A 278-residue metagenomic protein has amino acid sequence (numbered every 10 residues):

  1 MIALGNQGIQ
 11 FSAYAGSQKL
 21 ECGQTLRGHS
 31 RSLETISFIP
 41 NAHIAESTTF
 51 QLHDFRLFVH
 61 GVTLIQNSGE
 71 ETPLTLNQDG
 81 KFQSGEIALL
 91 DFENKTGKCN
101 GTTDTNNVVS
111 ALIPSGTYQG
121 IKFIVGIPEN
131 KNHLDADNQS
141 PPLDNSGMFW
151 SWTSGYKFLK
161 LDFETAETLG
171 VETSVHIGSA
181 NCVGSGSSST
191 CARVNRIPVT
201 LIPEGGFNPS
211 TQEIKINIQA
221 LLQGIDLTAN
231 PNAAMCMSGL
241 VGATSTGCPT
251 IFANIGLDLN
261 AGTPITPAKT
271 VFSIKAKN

Functional and structural regions predicted by a protein language model:
A3-N278: A short, solvent-exposed, low-complexity linear motif enriched for acidic/polar residues with Pro/Gly/Ser/Thr
